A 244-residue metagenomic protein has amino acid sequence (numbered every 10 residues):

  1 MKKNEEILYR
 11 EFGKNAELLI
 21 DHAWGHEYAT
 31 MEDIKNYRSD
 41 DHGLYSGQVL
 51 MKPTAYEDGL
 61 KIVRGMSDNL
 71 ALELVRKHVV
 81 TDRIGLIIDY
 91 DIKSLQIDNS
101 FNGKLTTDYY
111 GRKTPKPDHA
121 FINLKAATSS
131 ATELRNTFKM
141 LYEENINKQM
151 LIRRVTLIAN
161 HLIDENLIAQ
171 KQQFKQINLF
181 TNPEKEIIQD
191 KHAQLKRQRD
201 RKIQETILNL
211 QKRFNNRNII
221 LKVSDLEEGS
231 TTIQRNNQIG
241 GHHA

Functional and structural regions predicted by a protein language model:
M1-I152, K171-Q176: DNA-contacting surface of Y-family translesion DNA polymerases
K113-A244: Acidic, metal-coordinating catalytic segment for phosphate/diphosphate chemistry, firing primarily on the Nudix
